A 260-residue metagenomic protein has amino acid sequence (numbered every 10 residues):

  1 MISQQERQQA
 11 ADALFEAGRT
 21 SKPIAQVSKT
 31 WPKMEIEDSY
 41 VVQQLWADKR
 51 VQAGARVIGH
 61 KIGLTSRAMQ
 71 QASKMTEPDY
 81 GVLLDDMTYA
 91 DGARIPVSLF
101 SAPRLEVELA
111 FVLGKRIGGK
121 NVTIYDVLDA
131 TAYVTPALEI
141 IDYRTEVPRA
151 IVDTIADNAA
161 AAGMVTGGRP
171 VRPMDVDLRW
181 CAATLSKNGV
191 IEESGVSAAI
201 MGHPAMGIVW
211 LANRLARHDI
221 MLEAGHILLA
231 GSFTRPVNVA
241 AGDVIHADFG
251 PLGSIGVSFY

Functional and structural regions predicted by a protein language model:
I2-H203, A240, V244, L252-Y260: Catalytic-core "active-site belt" of small-molecule-metabolizing enzymes, emphasizing His/Asp/Glu-rich regions
I208-P236: A conserved acidic, glycine/proline-rich C-terminal tail/linker
